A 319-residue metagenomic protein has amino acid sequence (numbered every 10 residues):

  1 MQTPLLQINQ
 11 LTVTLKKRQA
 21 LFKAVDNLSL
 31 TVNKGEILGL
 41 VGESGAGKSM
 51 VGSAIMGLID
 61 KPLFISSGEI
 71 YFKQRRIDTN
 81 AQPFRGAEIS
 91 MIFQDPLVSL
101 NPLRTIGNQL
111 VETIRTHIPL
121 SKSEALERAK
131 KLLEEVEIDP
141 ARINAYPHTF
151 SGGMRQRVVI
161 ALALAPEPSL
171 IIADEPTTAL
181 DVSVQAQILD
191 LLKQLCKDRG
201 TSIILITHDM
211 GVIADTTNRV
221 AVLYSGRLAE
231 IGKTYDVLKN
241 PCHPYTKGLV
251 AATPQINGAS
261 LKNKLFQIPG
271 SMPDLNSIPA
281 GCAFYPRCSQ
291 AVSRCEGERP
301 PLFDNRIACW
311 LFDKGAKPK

Functional and structural regions predicted by a protein language model:
V41-G42: The feature captures the beta-strand-to-loop junction immediately N-terminal to the Walker
F64, R76-S90, N108, T116 (+2 more regions): ABC ATPase NBD coupling module
E124-A141, V250: Conserved ABC ATPase "signature" region
Y146-F150, M154: Conserved ABC ATPase signature
A165-S169: A short, proline-enriched helix->beta-strand linker immediately N-terminal to the Walker B motif in ABC-type P-loop
I172-P176, L180-L261: P-loop NTP-binding/switch modules centered on Walker-like glycine-rich loops
K233-K319: Charged, flexible cofactor/metal-binding loops and thiol motifs
